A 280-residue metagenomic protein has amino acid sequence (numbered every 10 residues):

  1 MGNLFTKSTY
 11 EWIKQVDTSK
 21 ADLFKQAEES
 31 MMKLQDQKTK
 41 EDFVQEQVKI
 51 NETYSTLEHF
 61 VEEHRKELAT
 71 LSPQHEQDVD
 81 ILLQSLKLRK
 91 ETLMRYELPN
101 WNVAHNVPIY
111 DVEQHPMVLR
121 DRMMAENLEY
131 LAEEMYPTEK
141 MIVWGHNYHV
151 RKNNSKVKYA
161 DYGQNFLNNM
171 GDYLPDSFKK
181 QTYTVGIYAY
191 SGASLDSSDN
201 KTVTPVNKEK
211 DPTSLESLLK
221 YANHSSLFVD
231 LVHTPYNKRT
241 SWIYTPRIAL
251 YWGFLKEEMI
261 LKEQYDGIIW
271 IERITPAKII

Functional and structural regions predicted by a protein language model:
M1-I280: Structured catalytic-domain cores with a bias toward divalent-metal coordination
